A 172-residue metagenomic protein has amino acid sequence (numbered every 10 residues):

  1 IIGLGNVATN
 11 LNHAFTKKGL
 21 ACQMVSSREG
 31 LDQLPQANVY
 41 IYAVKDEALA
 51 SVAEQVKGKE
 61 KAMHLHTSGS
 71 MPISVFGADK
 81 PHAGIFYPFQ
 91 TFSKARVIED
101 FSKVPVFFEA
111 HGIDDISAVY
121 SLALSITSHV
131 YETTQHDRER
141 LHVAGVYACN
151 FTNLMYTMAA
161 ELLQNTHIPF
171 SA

Functional and structural regions predicted by a protein language model:
I1-Q36: NAD(P)+-binding Rossmann beta1-loop-alpha1 motif at the extreme N-terminus of oxidoreductases
V7, A48-L49, P72, D114-D115 (+1 more regions): Short phosphate-engaging motifs
L11-A14, K18-A21, I98-A172: Internal alpha-helical scaffold of NAD(P)-dependent oxidoreductase catalytic cores
H13, R28-I98: Rossmann-like NAD(P)(H) cofactor-binding subdomain of soluble oxidoreductases
A21-Q23, M63, H82, H129: Conserved beta-strand segments of alpha/beta enzyme cores
